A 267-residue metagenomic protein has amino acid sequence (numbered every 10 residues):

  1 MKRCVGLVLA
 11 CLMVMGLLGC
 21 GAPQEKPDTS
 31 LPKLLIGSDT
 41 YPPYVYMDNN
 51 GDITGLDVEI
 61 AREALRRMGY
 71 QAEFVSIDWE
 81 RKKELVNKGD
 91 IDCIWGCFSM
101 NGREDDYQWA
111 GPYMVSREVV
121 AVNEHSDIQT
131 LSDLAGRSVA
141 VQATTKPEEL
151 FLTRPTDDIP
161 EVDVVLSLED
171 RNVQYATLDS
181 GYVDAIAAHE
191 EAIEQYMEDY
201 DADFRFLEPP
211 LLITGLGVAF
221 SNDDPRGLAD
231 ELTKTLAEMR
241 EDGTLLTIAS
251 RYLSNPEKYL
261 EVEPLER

Functional and structural regions predicted by a protein language model:
G16-G19: C-terminal motif of bacterial Sec signal peptides marking the signal peptidase cleavage site
A22-E25, Q71, K146-L168, A202-F206 (+1 more regions): Ligand-binding clefts/hinges and TM-proximal coupling segments of bilobed small-molecule sensing domains
E25-C97, S167, E231: Extracytoplasmic small-molecule ligand-binding "clamshell" domains of the periplasmic binding protein/Venus flytrap
L35, D39-P43, I53-R66, F98 (+2 more regions): Bilobed "Venus flytrap"/periplasmic-binding protein-like clamshell domains and structurally analogous long
S38-T40, V115-V122, E190, E194 (+2 more regions): Periplasmic-binding protein-like
V58-R67, I128, S132-S138, A143-K146 (+1 more regions): Extended ligand-binding regions for polar small-molecule ligands
R62, Q71-D133, R205-P210: Acidic, polar ligand-binding/catalytic clefts
R81-E84, C97-D106, L150-T153, T177-D179 (+1 more regions): A ligand-binding cleft/hinge motif common to bilobed small-molecule-binding domains
